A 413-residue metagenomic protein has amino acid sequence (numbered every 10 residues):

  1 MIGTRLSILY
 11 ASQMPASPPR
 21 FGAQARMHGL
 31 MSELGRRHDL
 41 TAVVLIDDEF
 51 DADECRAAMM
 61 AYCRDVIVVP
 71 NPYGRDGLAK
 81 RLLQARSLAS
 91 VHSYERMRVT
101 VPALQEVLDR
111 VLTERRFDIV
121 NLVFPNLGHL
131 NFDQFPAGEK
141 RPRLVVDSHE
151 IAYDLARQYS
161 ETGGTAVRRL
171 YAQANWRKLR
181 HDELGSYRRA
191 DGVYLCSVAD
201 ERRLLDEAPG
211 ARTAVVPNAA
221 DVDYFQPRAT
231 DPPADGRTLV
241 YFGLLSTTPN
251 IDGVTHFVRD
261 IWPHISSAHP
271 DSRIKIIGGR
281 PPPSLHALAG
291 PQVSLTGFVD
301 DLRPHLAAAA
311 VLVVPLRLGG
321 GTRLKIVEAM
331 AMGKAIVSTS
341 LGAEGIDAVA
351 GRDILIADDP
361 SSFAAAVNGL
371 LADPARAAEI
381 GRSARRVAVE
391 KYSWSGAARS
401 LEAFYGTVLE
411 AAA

Functional and structural regions predicted by a protein language model:
M1-V69, T113: N-terminal subdomain of nucleotide-sugar transferases
G77-F132, V167-R189: Conserved nucleotide-sugar donor-binding subdomain of glycosyltransferases
R143, Y153, A172-P227, A234: Donor nucleotide-sugar binding/catalytic pocket of nucleotide-sugar-dependent glycosyltransferases
D191, V293, A307-G321, M332-A335: Acidic donor-binding loop of glycosyltransferase active sites
V215-A308: Conserved catalytic-core segment of nucleotide-activated headgroup transferases in glycan assembly
K325-E328, A335-T339: Short hydrophobic beta-strand element within catalytic cores of glycosyltransferases and related nucleotide-activated
I354-S361, G369-P374: Conserved acidic donor-binding segment of nucleotide-sugar-dependent glycosyltransferases
R376-K391, S400: A short, well-ordered alpha-helix in the C-terminal region of glycosyltransferases
